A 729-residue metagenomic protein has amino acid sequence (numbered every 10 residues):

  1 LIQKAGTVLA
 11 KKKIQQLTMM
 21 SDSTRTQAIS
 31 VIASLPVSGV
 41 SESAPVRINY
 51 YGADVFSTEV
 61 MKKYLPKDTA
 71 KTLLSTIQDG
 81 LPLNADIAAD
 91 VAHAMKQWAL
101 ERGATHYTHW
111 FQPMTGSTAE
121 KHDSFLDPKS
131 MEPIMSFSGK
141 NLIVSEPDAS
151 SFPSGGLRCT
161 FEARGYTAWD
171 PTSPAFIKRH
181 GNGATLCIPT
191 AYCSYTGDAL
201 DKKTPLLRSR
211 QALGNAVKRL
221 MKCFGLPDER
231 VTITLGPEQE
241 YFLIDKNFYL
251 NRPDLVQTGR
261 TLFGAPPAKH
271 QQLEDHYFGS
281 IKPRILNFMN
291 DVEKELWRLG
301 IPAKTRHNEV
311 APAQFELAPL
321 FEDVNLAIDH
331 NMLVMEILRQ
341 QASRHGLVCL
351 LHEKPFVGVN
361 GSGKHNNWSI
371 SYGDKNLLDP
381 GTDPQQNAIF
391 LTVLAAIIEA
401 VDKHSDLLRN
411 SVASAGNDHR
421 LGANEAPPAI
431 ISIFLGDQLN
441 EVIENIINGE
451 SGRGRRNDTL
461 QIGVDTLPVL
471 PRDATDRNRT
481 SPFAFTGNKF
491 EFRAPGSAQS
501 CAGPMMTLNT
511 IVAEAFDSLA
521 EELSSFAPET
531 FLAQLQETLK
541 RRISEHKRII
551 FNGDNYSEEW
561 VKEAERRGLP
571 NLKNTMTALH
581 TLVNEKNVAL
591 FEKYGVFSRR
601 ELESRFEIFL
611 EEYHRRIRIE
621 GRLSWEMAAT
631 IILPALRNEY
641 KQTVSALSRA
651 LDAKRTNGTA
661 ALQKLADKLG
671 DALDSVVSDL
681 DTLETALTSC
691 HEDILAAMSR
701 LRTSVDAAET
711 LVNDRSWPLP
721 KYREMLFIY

Functional and structural regions predicted by a protein language model:
L1-T18: N-terminal amphipathic/basic-hydrophobic helices that include classical n-h-c signal peptides and signal-anchor
K11-K12, N49-A163: Active-site core of metal-dependent hydrolases
K12-I14, S21-A44, T160-A168, P174-A175 (+1 more regions): N-terminal hydrophobic targeting/anchoring segments and the immediately downstream early-domain regions of hydrolases
Q27-V31, S43-M61, Q211, N215 (+2 more regions): Flexible inter-domain linker/hinge segments
Q112, S130, S343, G373 (+15 more regions): Hydrophobic alpha-helix feature that most strongly marks membrane-spanning transmembrane helices and their immediate
G116-E132, A149-S150, G155, R252 (+5 more regions): Short linear, low-complexity motifs centered on an aromatic residue
R164-L351, N360-G363, I370-F609: Glycine-rich, acidic/polar active-site loops that bind/position phosphate-bearing ligands
E545-Y729: C-terminal amphipathic alpha-helical interaction region
